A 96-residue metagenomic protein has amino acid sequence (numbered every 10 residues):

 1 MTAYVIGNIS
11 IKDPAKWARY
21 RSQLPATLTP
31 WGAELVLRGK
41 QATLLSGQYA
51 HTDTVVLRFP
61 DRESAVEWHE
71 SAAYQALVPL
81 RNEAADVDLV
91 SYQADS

Functional and structural regions predicted by a protein language model:
M1-T54, R58-E70, Q93-S96: Short S/T/G/P-rich N-terminal loop/turn motif that feeds into the first structured element of a domain
R62-V90: C-terminal structural segments of small proteins and small subunits
